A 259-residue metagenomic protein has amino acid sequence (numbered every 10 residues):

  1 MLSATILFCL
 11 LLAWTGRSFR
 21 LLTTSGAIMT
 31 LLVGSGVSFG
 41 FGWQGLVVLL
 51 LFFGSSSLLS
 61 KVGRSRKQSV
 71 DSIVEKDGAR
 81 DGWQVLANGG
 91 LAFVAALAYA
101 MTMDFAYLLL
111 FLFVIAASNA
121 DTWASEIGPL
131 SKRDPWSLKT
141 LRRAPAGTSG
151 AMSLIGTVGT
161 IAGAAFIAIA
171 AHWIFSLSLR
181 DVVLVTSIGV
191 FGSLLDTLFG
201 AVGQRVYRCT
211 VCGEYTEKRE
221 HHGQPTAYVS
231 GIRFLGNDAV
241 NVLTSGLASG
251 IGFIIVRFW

Functional and structural regions predicted by a protein language model:
M1-W259: Hydrophobic alpha-helical transmembrane segments
